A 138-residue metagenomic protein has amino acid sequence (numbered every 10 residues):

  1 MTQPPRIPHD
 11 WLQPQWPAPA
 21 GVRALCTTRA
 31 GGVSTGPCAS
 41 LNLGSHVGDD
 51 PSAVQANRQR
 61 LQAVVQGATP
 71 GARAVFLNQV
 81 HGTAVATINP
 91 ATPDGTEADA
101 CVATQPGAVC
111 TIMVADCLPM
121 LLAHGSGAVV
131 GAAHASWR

Functional and structural regions predicted by a protein language model:
M1-R138: Active-site microenvironment for binding and transforming phosphate-containing groups
